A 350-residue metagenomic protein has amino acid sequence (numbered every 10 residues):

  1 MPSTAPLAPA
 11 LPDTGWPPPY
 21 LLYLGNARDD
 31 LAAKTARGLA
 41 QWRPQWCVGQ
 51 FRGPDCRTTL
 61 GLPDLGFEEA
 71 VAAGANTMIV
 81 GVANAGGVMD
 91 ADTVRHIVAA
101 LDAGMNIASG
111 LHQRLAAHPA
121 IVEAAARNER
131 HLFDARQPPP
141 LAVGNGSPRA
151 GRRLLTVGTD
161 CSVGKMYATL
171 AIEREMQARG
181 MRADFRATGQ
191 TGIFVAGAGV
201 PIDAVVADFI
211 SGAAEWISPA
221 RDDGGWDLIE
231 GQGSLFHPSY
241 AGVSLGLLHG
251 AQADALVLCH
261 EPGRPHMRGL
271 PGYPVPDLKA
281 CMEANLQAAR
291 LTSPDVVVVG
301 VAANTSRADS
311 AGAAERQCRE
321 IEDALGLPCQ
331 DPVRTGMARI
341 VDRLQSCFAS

Functional and structural regions predicted by a protein language model:
M1-Q41, R174: N-terminal phosphate-binding or glycine-rich loops at protein starts, especially the Walker A/P-loop of NTPases
W46-C56, D184-T188: A short beta-strand-loop structural module common to alpha/beta enzyme folds
R57-A72, N84-T93: Glycine-rich, highly charged phosphate/nucleotide-binding loops
G86, H96-R153: Extreme N-terminal, non-catalytic leader segments that precede Walker-type/kinase nucleotide-binding cores
Q113-L115, F133-A135, F209-P219, W226 (+1 more regions): Conserved catalytic-core segment of NTP-binding enzymes
P140-A183: Walker A (P-loop) phosphate-binding motif
R153, E173-D208, R319-D323: N-terminal phosphate/diphosphate-binding loop that engages ATP/GTP or pyrophosphate donors across diverse enzyme folds
